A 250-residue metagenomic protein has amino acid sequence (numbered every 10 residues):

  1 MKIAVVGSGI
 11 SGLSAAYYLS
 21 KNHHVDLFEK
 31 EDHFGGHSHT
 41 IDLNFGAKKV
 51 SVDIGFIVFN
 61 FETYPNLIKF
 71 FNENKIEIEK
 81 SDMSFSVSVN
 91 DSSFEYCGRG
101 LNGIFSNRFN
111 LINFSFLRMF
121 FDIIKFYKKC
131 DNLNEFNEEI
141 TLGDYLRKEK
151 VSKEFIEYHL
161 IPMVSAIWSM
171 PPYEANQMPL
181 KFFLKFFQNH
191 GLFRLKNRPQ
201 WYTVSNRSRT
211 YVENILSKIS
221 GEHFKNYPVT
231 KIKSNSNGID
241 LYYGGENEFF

Functional and structural regions predicted by a protein language model:
K2-L27: N-terminal Rossmann-like FAD-binding beta1-loop-alpha1 element of flavoenzymes
G7, K80-D82, H223-Y227, K233 (+1 more regions): Short loop/edge segments at beta-strand edges and connector loops that shape dinucleotide/nucleotide cofactor-binding
S20-N44: Glycine-rich FAD pyrophosphate-binding loop
H24, S51, E77, G221-H223 (+1 more regions): Conserved beta-strand segments of alpha/beta enzyme cores
I41-L67: N-terminal glycine-rich dinucleotide-binding loop that anchors FAD/FMN and/or NAD(P) in oxidoreductases
F61-L180, L184-K185: Mobile amphipathic helical/loop "lid" adjacent to a hydrophobic cofactor/ligand pocket
K185-I239: Helical element adjacent to the flavin cofactor pocket in flavoenzyme catalytic cores
G244-F250: Core beta-strand elements of the Rossmann-like FAD/NAD(P) dinucleotide-binding domain in flavoenzyme oxidoreductases
